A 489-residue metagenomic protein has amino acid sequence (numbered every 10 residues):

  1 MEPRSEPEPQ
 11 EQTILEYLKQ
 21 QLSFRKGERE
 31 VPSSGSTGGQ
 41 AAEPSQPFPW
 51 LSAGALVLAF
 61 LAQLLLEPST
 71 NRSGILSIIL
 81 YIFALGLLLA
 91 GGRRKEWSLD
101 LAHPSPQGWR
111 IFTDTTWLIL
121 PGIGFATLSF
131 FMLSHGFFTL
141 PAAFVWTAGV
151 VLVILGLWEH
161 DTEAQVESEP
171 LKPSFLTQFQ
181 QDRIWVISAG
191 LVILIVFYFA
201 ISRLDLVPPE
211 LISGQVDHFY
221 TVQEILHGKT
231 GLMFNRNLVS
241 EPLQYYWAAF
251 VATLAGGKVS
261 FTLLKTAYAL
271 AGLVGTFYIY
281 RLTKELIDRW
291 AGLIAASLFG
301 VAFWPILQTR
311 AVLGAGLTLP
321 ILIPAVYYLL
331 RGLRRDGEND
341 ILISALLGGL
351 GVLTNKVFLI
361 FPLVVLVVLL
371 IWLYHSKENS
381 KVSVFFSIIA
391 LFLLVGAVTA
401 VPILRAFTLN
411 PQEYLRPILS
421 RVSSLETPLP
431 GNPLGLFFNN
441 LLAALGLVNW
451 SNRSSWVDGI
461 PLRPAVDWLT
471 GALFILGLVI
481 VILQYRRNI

Functional and structural regions predicted by a protein language model:
E6-T13, A42-L56, L80-F199, Y374 (+1 more regions): Start-transfer (signal-anchor) and selected internal transmembrane alpha helices of multi-pass inner/ER membrane
W109-R110, L155-E159, A325-I343, G351: Membrane-interface transmembrane helices that cradle and orient dolichyl/undecaprenyl
W146, G272-G275, F299, G314-V326 (+3 more regions): Hydrophobic core segments of transmembrane alpha-helices in multi-pass, intramembrane catalytic enzymes
V196, A295-G300, G348, V352: Short helix- or helix-capping micro-motifs that position conserved polar/aromatic residues at function-defining sites
F199, L204-L232, S240-P242, Y246 (+2 more regions): Transmembrane-lumen/periplasm boundary regions of multi-pass, lipid-linked membrane glycan transferases
W247-L270, W304, N452-W456: Juxtamembrane segments of multi-pass membrane glycosylation machinery that transfer sugars from lipid-linked donors
T262, T266-L286, P324, I475-V479: Transmembrane-helix motifs of polytopic, lipid-linked glycan transferases
K265-Y268, W304-L317, K356-V357: Short acidic/glycine- and proline-prone juxtamembrane loop motifs at membrane-interface regions of multi-pass membrane
